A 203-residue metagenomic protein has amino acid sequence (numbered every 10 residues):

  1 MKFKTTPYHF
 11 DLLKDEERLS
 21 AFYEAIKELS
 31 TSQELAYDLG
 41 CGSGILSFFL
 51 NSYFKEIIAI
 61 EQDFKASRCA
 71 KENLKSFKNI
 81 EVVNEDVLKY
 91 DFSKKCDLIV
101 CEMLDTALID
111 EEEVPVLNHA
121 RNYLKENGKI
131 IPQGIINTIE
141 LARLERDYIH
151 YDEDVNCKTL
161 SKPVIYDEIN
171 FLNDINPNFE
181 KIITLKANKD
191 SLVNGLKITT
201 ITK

Functional and structural regions predicted by a protein language model:
M1-T31, A36-L39, S43-K203: Class I SAM-binding transferase module
